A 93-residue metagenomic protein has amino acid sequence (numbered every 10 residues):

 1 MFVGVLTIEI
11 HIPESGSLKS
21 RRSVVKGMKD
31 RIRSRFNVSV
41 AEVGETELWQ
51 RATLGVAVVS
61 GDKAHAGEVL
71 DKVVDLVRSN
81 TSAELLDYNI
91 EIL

Functional and structural regions predicted by a protein language model:
M1-V3, P13, V25, S82: Extended, compositionally biased intrinsically disordered regions at domain boundaries
V3, A41-D62, E91: Short, charge-patterned binding micro-sites
G4-I12, L18: Short glycine-/aliphatic-rich beta-strand segments at the starts of folded cytosolic domains
R21: C-terminal binding/interaction regions
K29: Short catalytic helix/loop segments, enriched in acidic residues and glycine and frequently bearing histidine
V58-L93: C-terminal structural segments of small proteins and small subunits
